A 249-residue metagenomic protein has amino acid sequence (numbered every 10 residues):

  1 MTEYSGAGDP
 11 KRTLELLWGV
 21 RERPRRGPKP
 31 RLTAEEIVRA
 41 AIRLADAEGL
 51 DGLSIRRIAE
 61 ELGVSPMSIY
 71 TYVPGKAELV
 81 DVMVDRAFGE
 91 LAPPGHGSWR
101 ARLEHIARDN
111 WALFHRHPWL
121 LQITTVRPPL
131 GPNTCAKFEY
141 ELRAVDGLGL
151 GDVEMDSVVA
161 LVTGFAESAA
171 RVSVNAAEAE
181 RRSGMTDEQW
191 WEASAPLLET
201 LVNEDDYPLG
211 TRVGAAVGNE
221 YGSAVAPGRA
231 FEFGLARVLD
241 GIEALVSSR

Functional and structural regions predicted by a protein language model:
M1-R31, P208-G218: N-terminal intrinsically disordered/low-complexity leader segments
T2-E3, M185-R249: A structured, mid-to-C-terminal "fold-capping" secondary-structure block
E36, A40, L44, E48-A77: Helix-turn-helix
E36, R57, E78, H105 (+5 more regions): Amphipathic alpha-helical interaction segments
E36-R43, E78-P93, H105-A112, A136-R143: Alpha-helical structural segments
V84, W111-N133, Y140, R171 (+2 more regions): Amphipathic alpha-helical segments used for helix-helix packing
A92-A136, D152-M155, V159-V162: Hydrophobic alpha-helical connector segments
K137-F165, A169-P196, I242-V246: Hydrophobic alpha-helical bundle segments that form small-molecule/ligand-binding pockets
